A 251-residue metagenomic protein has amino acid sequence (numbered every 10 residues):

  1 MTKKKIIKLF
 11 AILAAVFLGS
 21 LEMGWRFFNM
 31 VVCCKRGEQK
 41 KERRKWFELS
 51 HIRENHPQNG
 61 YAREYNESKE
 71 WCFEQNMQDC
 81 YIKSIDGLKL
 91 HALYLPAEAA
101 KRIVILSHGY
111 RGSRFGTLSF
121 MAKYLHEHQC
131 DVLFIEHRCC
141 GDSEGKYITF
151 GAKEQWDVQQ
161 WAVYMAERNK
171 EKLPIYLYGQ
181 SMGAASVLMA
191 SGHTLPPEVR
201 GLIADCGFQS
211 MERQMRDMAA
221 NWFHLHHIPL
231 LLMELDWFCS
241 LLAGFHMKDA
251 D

Functional and structural regions predicted by a protein language model:
F10-I82: An N-terminal hydrophobic leader/cap segment in hydrolases
K69, E74, C80-S84, L90 (+1 more regions): Serine-hydrolase catalytic core
K101-G109: Short beta-strand element of the alpha/beta-hydrolase
Y110-Y124, H137: The serine-hydrolase catalytic nucleophile loop
Y124-E144: Conserved alpha/beta-hydrolase
I148-N169: Alpha/beta-hydrolase active-site loop
N169-S181: Alpha/beta-hydrolase fold nucleophile elbow
M189-A250: Hydrolase active-site cap/lid region
